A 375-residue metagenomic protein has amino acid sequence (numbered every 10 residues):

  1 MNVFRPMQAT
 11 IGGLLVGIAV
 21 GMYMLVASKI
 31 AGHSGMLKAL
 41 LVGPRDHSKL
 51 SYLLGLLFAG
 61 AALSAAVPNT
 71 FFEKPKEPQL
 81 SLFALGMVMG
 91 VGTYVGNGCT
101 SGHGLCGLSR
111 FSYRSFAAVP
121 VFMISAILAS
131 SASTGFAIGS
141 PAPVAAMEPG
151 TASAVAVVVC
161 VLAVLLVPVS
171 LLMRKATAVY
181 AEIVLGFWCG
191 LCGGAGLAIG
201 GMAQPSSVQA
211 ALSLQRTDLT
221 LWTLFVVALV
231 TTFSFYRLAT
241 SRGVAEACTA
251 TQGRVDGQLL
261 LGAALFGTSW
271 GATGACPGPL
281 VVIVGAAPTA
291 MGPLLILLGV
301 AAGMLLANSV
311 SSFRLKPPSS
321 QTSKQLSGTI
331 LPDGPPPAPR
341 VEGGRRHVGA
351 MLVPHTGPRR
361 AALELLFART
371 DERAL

Functional and structural regions predicted by a protein language model:
M1-L375: Membrane-interfacial helix-loop segments of redox and metal-homeostasis proteins, especially TM-loop-TM junctions
